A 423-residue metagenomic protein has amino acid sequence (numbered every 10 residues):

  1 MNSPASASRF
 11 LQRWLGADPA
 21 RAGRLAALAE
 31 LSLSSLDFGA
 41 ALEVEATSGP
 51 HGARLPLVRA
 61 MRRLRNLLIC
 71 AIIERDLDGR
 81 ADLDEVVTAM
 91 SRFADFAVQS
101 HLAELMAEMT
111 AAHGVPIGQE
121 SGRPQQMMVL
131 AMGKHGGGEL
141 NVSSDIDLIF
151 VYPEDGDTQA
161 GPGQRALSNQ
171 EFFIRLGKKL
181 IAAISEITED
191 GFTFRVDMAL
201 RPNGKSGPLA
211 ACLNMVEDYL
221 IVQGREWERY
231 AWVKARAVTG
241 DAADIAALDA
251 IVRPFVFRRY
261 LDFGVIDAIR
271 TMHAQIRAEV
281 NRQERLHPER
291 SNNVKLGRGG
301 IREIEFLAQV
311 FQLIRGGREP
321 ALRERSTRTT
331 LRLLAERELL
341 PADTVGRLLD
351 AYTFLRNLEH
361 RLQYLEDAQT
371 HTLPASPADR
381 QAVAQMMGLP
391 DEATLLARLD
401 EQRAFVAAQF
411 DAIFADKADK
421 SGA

Functional and structural regions predicted by a protein language model:
M1-A423: A nucleotide- and high-energy phosphate-metabolite-utilizing enzyme signature
